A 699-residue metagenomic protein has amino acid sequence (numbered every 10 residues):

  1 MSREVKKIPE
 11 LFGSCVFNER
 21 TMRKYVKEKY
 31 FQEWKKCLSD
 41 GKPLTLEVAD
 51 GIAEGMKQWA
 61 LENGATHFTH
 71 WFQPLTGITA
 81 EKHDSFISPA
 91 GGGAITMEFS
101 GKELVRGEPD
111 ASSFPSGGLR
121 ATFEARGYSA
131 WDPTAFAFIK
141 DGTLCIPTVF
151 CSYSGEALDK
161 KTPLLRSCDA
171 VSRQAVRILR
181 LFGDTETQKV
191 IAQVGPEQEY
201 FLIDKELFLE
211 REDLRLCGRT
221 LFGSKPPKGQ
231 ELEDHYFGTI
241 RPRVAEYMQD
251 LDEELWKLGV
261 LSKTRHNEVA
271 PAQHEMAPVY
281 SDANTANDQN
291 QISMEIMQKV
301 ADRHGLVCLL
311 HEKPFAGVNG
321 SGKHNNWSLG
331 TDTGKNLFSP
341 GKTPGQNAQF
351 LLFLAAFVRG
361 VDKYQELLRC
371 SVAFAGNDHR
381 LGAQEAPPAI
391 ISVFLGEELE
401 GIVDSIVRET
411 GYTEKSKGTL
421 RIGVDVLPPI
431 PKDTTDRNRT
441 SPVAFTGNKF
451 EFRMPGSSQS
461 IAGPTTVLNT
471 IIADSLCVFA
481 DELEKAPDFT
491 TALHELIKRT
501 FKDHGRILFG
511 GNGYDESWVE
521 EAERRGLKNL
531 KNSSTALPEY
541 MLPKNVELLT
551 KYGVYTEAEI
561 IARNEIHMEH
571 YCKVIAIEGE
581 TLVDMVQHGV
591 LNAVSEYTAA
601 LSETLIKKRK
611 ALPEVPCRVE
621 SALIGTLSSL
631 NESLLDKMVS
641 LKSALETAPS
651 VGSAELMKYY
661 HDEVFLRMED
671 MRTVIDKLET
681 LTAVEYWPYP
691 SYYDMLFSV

Functional and structural regions predicted by a protein language model:
M1, K6-R20, R173, R177-L179: Flexible inter-domain linker/hinge segments
L11-E124: Active-site core of metal-dependent hydrolases
V48-I52, F72-P74, K102-E103, F150 (+4 more regions): Active-site-proximal loop/turn and secondary-structure-junction residues that shape catalytic pockets, frequently
A65, T69-Q73, Q289-R303, L329 (+3 more regions): Hydrophobic/aromatic-rich, well-ordered segments within soluble, folded domains that form packed cores
G77-G92, S112, R211, G218-T220 (+4 more regions): Short linear, low-complexity motifs centered on an aromatic residue
E124-L310, N319-G322, L329-E565: Glycine-rich, acidic/polar active-site loops that bind/position phosphate-bearing ligands
L214, N290, E312-K313, S339-T343 (+5 more regions): Composition- and surface-driven signal marking solvent-exposed, interaction-prone regions in large proteins
K502-V699: C-terminal amphipathic alpha-helical interaction region
